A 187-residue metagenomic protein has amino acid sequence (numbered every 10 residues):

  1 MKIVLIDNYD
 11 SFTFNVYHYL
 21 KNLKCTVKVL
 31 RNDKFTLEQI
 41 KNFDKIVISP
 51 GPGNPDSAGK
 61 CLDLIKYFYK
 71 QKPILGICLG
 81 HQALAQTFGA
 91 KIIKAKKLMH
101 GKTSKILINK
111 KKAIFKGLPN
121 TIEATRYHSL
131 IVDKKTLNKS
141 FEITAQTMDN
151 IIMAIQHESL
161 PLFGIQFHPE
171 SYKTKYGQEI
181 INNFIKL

Functional and structural regions predicted by a protein language model:
M1-V4: Extreme N-terminal starter segment of soluble prokaryotic enzymes
Y17-C25: Two-component/phosphorelay signaling modules centered on CheY-like receiver
C25-K34: A short beta-strand-loop structural module common to alpha/beta enzyme folds
K34-F43, T136: Short amphipathic alpha-helix with an adjacent loop that forms part of the alpha/beta core around
F43-G117, I181-N183: Cysteine-nucleophile active-site neighborhood
C78, H128, H168: Histidine-centered divalent metal-coordination motifs
K112-S159: Catalytic beta-strand/loop cores that center a nucleophilic Ser/Cys/Thr and support acyl-enzyme chemistry
P169-L187: Acyltransferase
